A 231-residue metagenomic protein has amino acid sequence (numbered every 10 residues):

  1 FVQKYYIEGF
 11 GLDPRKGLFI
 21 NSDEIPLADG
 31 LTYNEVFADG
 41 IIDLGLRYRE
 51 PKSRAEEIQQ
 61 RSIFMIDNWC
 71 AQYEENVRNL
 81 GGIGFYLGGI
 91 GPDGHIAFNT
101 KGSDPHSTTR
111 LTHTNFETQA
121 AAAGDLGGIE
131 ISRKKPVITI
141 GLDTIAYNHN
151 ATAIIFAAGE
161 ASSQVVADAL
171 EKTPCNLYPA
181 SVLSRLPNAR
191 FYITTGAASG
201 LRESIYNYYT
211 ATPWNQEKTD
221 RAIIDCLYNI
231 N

Functional and structural regions predicted by a protein language model:
F1-G84, T210-R221, Y228-I230: Ligand-binding beta-strand-loop-alpha-helix segment within the catalytic cores of soluble metabolic enzymes
F19-N21, L87-I90, I155-A158, Y192: Short beta-strand segments
I25-P26, P92-H95, S103-D104, S162 (+1 more regions): Short, catalytically relevant binding-site loops at active-site mouths
D29-L31, I96-S103, S107-T109, V165-A169 (+1 more regions): A short secondary-structure junction signal
G84-F85, T152: Structural motif
P92-D143: Class I SAM-dependent methyltransferase SAM-binding "motif I" and its flanking Rossmann-like core
I140-D143, Y147-N231: ATP/nucleoside-binding phosphotransfer catalytic cores, i.e., glycine-rich phosphate-binding loops
